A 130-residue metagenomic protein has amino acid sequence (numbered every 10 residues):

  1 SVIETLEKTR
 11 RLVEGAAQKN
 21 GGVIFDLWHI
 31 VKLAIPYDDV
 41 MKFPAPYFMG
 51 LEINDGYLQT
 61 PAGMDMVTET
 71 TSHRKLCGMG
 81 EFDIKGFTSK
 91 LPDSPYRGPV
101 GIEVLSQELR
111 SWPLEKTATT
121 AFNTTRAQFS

Functional and structural regions predicted by a protein language model:
I3-F25, V31-S130: Histidine-acidic metal/acid-base catalytic patches
